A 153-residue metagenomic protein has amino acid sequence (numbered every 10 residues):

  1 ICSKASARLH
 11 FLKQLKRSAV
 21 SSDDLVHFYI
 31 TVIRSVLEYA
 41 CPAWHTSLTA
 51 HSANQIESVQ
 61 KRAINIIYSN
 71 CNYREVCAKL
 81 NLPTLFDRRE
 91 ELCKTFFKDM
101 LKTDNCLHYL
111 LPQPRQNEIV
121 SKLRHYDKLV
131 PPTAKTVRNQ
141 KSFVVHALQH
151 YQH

Functional and structural regions predicted by a protein language model:
I1-H153: Hydrophobic/basic alpha-helical segments
